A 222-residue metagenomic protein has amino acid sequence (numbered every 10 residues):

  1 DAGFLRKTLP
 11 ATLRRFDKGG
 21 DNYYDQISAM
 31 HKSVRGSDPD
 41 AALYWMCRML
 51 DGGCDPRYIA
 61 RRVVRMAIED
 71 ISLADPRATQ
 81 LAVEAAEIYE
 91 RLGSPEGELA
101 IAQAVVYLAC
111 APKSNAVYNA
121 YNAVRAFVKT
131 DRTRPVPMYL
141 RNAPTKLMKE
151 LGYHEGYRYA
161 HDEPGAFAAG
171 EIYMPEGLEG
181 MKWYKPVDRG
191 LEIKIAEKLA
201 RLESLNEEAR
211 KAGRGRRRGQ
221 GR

Functional and structural regions predicted by a protein language model:
D1-F4, P56: Long, charged, helix-rich clamp/arm modules that form nucleic acid-engaging surfaces of large nucleic-acid-processing
G3-R6, P10-R48, R61: Conserved helicase/translocase motor-coupling segment
G36-A168, Y173-R222: Terminal-proximal interaction/regulatory segments of ATP-powered molecular machines
